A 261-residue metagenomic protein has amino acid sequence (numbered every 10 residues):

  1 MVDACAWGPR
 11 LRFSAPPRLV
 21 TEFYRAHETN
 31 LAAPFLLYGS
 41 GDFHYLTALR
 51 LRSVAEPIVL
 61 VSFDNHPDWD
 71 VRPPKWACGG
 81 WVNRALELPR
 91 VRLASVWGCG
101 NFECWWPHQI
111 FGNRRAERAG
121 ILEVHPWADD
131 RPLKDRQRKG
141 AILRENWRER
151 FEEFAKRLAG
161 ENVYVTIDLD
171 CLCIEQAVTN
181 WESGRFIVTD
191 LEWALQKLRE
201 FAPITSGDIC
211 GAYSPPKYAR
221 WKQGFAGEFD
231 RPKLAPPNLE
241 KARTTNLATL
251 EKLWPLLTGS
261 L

Functional and structural regions predicted by a protein language model:
M1-V59, R90-R92, F102-E103, P107 (+1 more regions): Catalytic cores of soluble, metal-dependent hydrolases
L60-R72, A77, W81: Long, hydrophobic, well-ordered secondary-structure blocks that form the structural core and pocket-lining surfaces
F63, W97, C210: Conserved residues at the C-terminal ends of beta-strands
D68-P74, W97, Q137-I142: Flexible, glycine/proline-enriched loop segments at strand-loop-helix junctions that form or flank small-ligand binding
R72-P74, W106-Q109: Metal-dependent catalytic neighborhoods of phosphoester/phosphodiester hydrolases
C78-G79, G112-R115, F225: Short, hinge-like loop/turn segments at secondary-structure boundaries
P89, W97, P107-I121: Surface-exposed beta-loop interaction hotspot
